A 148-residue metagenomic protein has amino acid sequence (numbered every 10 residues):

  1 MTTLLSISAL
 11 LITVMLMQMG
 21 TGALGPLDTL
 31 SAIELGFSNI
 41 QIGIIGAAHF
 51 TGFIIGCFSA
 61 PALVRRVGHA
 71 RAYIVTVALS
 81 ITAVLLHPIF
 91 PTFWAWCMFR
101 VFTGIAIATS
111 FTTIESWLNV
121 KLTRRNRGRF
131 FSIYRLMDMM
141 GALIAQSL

Functional and structural regions predicted by a protein language model:
T3-F50: Helix-loop boundary and gating motifs at the non-cytosolic
G46, F50, F131-M139: Small-residue-rich transmembrane alpha-helices and their cytosolic helix-loop interfaces in multi-pass secondary
F50-I54, F58, A142-L143: Residue-level signature of mid-helix packing/kink "hotspots" within the transmembrane helices of 12-pass Major
G56-G68: Helix-to-loop junctions at the C-terminal end of transmembrane segments in multipass secondary transporters
G68, I89-P91: Helix-breaking motifs and short loop linkers at transmembrane-helix boundaries and internal kinks in secondary membrane
W94-F102: Paired small-residue
T109-L122: Intracellular juxtamembrane helix-capping segments at the cytosolic ends of symmetry-related transmembrane helices
